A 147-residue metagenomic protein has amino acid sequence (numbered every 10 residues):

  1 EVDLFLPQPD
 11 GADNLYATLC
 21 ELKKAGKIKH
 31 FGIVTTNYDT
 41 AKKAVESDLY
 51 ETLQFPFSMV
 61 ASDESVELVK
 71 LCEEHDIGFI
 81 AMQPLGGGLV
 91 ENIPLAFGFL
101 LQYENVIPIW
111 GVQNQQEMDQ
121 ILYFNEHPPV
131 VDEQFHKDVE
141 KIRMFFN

Functional and structural regions predicted by a protein language model:
E1-E67, E73, I77-I80: Glycine/proline-rich, positively charged, aromatic-decorated active-site loop/lid region on the catalytic face
T52, V66-N147: Structured C-terminal cap/extension of enzyme domains
